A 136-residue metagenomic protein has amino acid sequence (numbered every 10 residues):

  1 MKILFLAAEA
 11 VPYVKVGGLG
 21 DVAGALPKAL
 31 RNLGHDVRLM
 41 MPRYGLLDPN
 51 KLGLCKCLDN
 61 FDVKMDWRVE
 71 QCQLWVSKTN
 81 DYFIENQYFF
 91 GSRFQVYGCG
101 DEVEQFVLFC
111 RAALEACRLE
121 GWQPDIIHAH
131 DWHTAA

Functional and structural regions predicted by a protein language model:
M1-A136: Catalytic cores of nucleotide-sugar-dependent glycosyltransferases that transfer UDP/GDP/TDP-activated
